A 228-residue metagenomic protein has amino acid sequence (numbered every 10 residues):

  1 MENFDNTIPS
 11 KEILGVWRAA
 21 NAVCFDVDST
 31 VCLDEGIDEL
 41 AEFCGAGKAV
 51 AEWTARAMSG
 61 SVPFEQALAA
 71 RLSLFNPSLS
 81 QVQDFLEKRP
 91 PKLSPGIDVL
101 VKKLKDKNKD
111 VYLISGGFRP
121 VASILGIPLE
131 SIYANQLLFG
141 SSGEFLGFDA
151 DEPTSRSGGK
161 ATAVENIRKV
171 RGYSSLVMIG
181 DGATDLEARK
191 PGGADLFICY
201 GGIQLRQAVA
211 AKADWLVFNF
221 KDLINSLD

Functional and structural regions predicted by a protein language model:
E2-Q136: Alpha-helical substrate-recognition element adjacent to the catalytic core
D26, N135, I179, Y200 (+1 more regions): Conserved residues at the C-terminal ends of beta-strands
E87-K92, D151-S157: Short, flexible loop segments at the rims of nucleotide/cofactor-binding pockets, characterized by
V111, S115-G116, S174-W215: Acidic, Mg2+-coordinating phosphoryl-transfer loop and its flanking beta/alpha structural elements, shared across
G126-S155: Histidine/lysine/aspartate-rich catalytic loop segments that bind and position anionic ligands
A134-F139, G201-L205, K221-I224: Short, acidic/turn-prone active-site loops that include or flank metal/cofactor- and phosphate-binding residues
G140-G147, Q207-D214, S226-D228: Short, charged, surface-exposed secondary-structure boundary motifs
S155-L186: Conserved Lys-Pro-Asp/Glu-containing loop-to-beta segment of HAD-superfamily phosphomonoesterases, centered on
